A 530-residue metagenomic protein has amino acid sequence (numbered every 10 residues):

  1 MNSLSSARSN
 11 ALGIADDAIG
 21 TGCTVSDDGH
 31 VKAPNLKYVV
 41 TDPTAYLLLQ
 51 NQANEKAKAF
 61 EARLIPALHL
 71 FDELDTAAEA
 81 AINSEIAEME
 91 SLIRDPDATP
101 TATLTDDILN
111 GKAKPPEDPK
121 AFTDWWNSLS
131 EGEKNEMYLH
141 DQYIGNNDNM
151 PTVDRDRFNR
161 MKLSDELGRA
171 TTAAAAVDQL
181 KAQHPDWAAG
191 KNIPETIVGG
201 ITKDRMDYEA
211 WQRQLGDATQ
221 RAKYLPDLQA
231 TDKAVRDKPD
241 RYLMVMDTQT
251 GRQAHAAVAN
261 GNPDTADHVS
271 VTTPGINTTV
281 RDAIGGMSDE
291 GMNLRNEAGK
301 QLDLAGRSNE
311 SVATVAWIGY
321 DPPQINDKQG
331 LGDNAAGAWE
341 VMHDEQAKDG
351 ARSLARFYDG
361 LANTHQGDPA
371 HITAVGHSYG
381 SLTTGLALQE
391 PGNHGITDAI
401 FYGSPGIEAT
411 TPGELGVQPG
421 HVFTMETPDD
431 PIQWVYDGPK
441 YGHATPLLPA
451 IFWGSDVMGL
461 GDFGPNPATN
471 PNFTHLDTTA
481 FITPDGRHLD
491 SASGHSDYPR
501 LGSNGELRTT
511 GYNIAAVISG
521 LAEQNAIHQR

Functional and structural regions predicted by a protein language model:
M1-D267: Intrinsically disordered, low-complexity charged segments of secreted bacterial virulence and antibacterial
F60, L64, L68, Y379 (+1 more regions): Short, Φ-rich (hydrophobic/aromatic) sequence segments
G111, H377-S378, T427: Alpha-helix N-cap/helix-start capping motif
G261-T265, G275-A370, E390-R530: Lipolytic serine-hydrolase domain surface
V375-T384: Gly/Ala-rich beta-loop-alpha elbow adjacent to hydrolase catalytic centers
G385-Q389: Short, hydrophobic alpha-helix immediately C-terminal to the catalytic nucleophile
